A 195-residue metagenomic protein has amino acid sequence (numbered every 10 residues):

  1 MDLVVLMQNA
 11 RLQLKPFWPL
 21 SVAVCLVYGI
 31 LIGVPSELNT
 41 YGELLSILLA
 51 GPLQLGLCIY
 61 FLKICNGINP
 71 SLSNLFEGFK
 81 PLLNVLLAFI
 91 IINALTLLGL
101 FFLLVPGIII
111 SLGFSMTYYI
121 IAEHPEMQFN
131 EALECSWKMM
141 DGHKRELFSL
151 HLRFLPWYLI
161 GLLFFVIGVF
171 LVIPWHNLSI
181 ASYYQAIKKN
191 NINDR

Functional and structural regions predicted by a protein language model:
M1-L31, N69-L98, I110-L162, I192-R195: Interfacial aromatic "cap" segments that immediately flank transmembrane helices in multipass membrane proteins
L38-N69, L97-F129, Y158-N193: Selective recognition of hydrophobic, aromatic-rich stretches within alpha-helical transmembrane segments of polytopic
